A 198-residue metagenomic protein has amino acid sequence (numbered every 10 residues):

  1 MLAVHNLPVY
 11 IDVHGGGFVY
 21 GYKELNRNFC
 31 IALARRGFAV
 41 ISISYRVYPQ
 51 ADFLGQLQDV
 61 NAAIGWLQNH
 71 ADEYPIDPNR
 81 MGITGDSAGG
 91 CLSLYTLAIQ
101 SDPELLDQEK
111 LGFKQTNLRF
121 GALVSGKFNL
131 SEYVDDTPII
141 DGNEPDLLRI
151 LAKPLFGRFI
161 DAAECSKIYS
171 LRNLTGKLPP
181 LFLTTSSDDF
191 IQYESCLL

Functional and structural regions predicted by a protein language model:
M1-L198: Alpha/beta-hydrolase superfamily serine-hydrolase fold, recognizing
